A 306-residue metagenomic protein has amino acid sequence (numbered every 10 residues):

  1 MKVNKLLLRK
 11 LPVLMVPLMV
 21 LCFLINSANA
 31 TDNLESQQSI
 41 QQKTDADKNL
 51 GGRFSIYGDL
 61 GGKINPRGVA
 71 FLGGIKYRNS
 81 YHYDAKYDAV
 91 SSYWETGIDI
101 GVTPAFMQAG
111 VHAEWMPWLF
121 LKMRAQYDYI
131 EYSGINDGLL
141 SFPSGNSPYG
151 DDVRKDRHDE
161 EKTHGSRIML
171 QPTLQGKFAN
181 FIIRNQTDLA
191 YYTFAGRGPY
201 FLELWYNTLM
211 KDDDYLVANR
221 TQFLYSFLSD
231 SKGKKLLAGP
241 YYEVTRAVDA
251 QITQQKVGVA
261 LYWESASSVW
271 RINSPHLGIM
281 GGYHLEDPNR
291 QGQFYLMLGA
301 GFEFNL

Functional and structural regions predicted by a protein language model:
M1-G51, N289-Q291, E303-L306: Cleavable N-terminal export/targeting peptides
L14, A30, D214, S231-A238 (+1 more regions): Terminal non-domain segments
L24, V90-S92, K177: Short, structurally constrained coil/turn elements that cap an alpha-helix or connect an alpha-helix to the following
A28-Y87, R197: Outer-membrane beta-barrel initiation region
N33-Q37, L50-I56, L119-S229, V244-R246 (+4 more regions): Outer-membrane pore/translocation modules
D47-G52, Y83-A89, N146-P148, G233-L236 (+1 more regions): Short amphipathic alpha-helical segments, especially helix-boundary/capping motifs
G52-K63, S91-P104, V111, A125-Q126 (+2 more regions): Transmembrane beta-strand segments that form the barrel wall of outer-membrane beta-barrel proteins
D59-W115, L119-L121: N-terminal Sec/ER secretory leader and immediately downstream segment of secreted/extracellular precursors
